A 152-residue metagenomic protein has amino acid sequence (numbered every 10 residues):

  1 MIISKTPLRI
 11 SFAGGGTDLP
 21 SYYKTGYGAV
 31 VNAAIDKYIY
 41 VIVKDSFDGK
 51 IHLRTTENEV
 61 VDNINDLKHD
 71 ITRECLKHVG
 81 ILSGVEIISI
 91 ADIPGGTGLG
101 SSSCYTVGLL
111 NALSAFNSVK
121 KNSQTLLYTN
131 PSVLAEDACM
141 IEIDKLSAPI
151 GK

Functional and structural regions predicted by a protein language model:
M1-L99, S103, N111-T129: ATP-binding N-lobe of GHMP and related small-molecule kinases
Y128-K152: Alpha/beta catalytic cores of group-transfer enzymes, especially the acyltransferase/condensing modules of polyketide
